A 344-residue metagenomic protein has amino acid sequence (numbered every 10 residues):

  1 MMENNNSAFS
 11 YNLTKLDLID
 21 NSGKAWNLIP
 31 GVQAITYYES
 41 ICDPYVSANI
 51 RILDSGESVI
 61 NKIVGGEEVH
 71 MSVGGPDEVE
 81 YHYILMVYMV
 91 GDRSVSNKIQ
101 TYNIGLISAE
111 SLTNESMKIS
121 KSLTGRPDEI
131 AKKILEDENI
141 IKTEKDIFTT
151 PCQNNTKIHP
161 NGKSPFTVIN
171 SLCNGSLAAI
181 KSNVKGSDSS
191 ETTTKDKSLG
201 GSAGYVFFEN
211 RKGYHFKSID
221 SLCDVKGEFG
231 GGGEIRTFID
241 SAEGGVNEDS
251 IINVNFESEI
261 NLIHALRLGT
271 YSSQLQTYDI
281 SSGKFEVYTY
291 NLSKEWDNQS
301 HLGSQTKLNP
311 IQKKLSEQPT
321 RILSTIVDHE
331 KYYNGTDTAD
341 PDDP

Functional and structural regions predicted by a protein language model:
M1-S116: Assembly/oligomerization scaffold segments
A34-K62, I239-P344: An acidic/polar, Gly/Ser/Thr-rich interaction patch typically located in mid-to-C-terminal regions of proteins
S47, N114, A131-P160: N-terminal export/assembly leaders
T101-I104, S108-E110, I147-S273, Y278-I280 (+1 more regions): Short beta-strand-centered interaction patches in the first periplasmic/extracellular domains of large envelope
K118-S120: PEST-like low-complexity, intrinsically disordered acidic/proline/serine-rich tracts that flank trafficking/processing
R126-A131, P165-I169: Stable alpha-helical elements in mature extracytoplasmic
I134, L172, L323: Short alpha-helical segments in extracytoplasmic peptidoglycan/chitin-binding modules and envelope-associated proteins
